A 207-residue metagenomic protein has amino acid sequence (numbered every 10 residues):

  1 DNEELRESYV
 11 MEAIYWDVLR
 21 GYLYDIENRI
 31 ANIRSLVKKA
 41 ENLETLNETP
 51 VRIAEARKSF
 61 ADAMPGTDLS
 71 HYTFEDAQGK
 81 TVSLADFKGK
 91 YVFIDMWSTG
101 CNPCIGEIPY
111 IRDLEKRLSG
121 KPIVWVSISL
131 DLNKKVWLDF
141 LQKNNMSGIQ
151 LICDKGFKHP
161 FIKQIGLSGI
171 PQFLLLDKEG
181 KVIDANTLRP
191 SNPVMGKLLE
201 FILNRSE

Functional and structural regions predicted by a protein language model:
D1-V82: Oxidative protein folding and maturation machinery
V82-S83, I183: Generic structural signal for well-ordered beta-strand positions
K88-G89, D95-D113: Conserved redox-active cysteine motifs that mediate thiol-disulfide chemistry, especially di-cysteine Cys-X(1-2)-Cys
K88-K90, G120, M146, L167: Active-site acidic short loop of glycosyltransferases
Y91-V92, P171: Alpha/beta-hydrolase fold active-site loops
I94, V126-I128, L151, L174: Conserved hydrophobic packing residues within short motifs/helices of P-loop NTPase cores of ABC-family ATPases
G106-N144, G156-I162: Structural microenvironment flanking redox-active thiols in thiol-disulfide oxidoreductases
M146, C153-L203: Thiol/disulfide oxidoreductase modules built on the thioredoxin-like
